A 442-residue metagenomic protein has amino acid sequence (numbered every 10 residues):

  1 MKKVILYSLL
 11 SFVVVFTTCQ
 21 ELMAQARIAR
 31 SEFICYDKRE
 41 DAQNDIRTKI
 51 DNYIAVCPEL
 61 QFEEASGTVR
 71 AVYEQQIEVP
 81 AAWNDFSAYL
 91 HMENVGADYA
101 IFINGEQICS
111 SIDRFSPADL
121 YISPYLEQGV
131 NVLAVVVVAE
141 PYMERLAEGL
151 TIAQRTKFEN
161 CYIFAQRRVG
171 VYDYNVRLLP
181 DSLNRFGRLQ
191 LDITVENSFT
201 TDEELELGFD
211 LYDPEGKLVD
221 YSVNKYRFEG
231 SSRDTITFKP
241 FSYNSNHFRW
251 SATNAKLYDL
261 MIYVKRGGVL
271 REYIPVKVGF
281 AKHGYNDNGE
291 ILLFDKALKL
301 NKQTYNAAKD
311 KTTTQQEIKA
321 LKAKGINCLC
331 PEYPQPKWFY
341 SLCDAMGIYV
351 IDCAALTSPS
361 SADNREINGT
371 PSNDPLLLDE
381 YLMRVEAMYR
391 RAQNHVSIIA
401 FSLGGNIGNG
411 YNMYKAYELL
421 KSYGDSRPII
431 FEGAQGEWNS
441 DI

Functional and structural regions predicted by a protein language model:
M1-Y7, L22-K337, S341-G347, I399-A400 (+2 more regions): Secreted/periplasmic carbohydrate-active enzymes, especially glycoside hydrolases
S8-T17: Bacterial N-terminal signal peptides
T18-C19, V176, D363: Residue-level signature of transmembrane alpha-helix interfaces in integral membrane proteins
C328-I442: Substrate-binding/catalytic cleft of secreted carbohydrate-active enzymes, primarily glycoside hydrolases
